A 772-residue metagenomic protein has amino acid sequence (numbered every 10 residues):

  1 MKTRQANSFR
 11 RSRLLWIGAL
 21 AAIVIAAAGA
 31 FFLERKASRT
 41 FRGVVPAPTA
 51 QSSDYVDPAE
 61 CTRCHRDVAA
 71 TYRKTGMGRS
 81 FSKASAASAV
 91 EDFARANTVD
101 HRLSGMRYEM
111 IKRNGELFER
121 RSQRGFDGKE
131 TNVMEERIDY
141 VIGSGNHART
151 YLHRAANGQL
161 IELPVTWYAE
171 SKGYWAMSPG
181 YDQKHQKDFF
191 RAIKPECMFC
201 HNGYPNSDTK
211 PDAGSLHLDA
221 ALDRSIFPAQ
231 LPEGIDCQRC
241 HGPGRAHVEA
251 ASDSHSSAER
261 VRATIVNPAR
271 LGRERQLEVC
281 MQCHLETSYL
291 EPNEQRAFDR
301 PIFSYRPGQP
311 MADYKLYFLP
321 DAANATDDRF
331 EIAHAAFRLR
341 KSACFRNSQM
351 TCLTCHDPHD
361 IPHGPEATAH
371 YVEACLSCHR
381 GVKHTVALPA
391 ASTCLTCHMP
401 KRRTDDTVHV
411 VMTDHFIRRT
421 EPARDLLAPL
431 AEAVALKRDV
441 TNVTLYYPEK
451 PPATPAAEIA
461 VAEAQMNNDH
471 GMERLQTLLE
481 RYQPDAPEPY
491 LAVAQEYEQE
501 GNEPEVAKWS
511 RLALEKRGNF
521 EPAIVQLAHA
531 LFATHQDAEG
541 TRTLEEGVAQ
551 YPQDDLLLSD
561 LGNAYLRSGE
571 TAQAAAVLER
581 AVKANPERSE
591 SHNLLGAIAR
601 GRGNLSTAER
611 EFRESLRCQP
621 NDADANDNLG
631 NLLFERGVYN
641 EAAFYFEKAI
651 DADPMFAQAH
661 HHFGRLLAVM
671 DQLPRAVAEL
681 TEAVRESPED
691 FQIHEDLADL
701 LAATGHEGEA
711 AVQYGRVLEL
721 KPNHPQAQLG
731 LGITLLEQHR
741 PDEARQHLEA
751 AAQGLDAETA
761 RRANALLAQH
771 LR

Functional and structural regions predicted by a protein language model:
N7-A21: N-terminal Sec-pathway targeting helices
R39-V45, S52, A59, D67-S144 (+5 more regions): Primarily the internal scaffold of c-type cytochrome electron-transfer domains, especially repeated/multiheme c-type
N468-Q476, Q499-L512, A533-E546, R567-R580 (+5 more regions): Structural signature of tandem alpha-helical TPR/SEL1-like repeats, specifically the intra-repeat loop/turn
R481-Y482, K516, Q550-Y551, A584 (+5 more regions): Structural marker of alpha-solenoid helical repeat scaffolds
A486-E488, E521-P522, D555-L556, S589-E590 (+5 more regions): Helix-start (N-cap) detector for alpha-helical repeat units in TPR-like alpha-solenoids, especially tetratricopeptide
E737, R745-R772: Terminal, low-structured helical/coil segments at or just beyond the last alpha-helical repeat
